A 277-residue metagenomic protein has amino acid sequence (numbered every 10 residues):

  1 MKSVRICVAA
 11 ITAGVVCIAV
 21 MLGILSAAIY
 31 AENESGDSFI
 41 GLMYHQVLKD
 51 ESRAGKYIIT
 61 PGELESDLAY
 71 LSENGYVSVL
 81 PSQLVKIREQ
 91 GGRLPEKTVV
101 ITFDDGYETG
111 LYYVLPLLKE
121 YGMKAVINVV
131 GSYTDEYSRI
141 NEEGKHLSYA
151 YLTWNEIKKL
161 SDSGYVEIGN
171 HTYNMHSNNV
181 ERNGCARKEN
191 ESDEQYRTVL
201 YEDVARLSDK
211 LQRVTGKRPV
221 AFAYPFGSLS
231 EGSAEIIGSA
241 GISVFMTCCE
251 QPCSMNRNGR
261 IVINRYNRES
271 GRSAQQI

Functional and structural regions predicted by a protein language model:
M1-C17: N-terminal Sec-pathway targeting helices
G14-V99, M255, R265-R272: N-terminal pre-catalytic segment of deacetylase/amide-hydrolase enzymes
N33-G36, G92-P95, K119-Y121, L160-S163 (+2 more regions): Extracellular/periplasmic catalytic domains that process cell-envelope and extracellular macromolecules
L42, Q46-K49, A54, K97-V99 (+2 more regions): Metal-dependent polysaccharide deacetylase catalytic core of the NodB/CE4 family, i.e., the active-site-bearing domain
I58-S72, G106-E108, L147-N155: Aromatic- and glycine-enriched glycan-recognition loops and surfaces that form the carbohydrate-binding subsites
G62-A69, E73, Y112, P116 (+5 more regions): Solvent-exposed, polar/charged alpha-helical surfaces in well-ordered, non-transmembrane soluble domains, broadly
I87, E96-T98, T102, G106-V114: Membrane-embedded segments
N190, R197, Y201, R213-V220 (+1 more regions): His/Asp/Glu-enriched short active-site or ligand-binding loop at hydrolase and phosphoryl-transfer sites
